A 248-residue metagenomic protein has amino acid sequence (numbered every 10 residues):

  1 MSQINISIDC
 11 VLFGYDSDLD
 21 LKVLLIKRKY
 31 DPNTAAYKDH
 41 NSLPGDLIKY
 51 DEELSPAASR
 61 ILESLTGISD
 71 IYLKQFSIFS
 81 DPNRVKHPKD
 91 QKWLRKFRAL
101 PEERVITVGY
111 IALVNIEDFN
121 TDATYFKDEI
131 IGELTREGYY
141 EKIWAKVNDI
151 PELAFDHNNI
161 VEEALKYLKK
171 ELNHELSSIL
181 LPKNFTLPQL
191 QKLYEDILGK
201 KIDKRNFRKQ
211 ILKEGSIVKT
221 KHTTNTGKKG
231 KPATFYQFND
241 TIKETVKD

Functional and structural regions predicted by a protein language model:
M1-N41: N-terminal strand-loop-strand
I4-I6, K22, P56-S59, E63-Y125 (+5 more regions): Active-site segment of metal-dependent pyrophosphate-handling enzymes, primarily the Nudix hydrolase catalytic core
N33, D128-W144: Short, cationic low-complexity segments
S42-D51, I179-L180: Short histidine-centered catalytic/ligand-binding loop motif
I106, K219-D248: Long, intrinsically disordered, low-complexity Ser/Thr/Pro-rich regulatory/activation regions of nuclear proteins
L181-L193: Short acidic, hydrophobic short linear motifs in intrinsically disordered regions
L193-K201: Short helix-coil junctions and helix-kink-helix linkers
K201-K219: Charge-enriched amphipathic alpha-helical scaffolds
